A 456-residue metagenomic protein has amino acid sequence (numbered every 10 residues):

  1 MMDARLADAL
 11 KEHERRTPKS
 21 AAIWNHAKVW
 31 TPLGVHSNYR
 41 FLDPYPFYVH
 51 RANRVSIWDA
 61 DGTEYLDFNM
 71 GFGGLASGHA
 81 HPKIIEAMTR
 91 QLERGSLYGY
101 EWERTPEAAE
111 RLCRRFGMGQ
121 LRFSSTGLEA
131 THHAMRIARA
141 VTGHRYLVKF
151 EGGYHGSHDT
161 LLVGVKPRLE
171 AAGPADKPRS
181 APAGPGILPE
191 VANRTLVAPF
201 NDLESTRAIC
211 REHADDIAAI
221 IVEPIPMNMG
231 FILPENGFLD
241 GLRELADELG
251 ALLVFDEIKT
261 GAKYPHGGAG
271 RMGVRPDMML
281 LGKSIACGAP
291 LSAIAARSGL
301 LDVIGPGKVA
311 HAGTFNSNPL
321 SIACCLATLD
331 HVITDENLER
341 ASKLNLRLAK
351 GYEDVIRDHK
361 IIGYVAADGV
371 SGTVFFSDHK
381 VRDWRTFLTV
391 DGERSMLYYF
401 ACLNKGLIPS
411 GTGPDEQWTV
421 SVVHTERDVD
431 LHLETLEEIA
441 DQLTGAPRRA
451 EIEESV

Functional and structural regions predicted by a protein language model:
M1-V456: Conserved N-terminal phosphate-binding loop of PLP-dependent enzymes in the Aspartate aminotransferase
